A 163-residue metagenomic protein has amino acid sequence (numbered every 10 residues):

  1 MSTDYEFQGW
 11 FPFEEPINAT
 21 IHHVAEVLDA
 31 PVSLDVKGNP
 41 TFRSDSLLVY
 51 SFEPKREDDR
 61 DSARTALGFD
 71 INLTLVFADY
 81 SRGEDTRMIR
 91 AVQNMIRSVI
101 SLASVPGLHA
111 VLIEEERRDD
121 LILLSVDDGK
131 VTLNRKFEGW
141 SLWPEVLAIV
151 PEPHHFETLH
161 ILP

Functional and structural regions predicted by a protein language model:
M1-K37, T158-P163: Short, extreme N-terminal segment that most often corresponds to the first beta-strand
Y5, W10-N18, V76, Y80-H109: Charged, amphipathic alpha-helical segments and their flanking helix caps
E26-A30, Q93-N94, V131-T132: Short, low-complexity, polar/charged sequence segments that are solvent-exposed and flexible
A30-T86: Short, intrinsically disordered low-complexity segments
S104-P163: Acidic, proline/glycine-rich low-complexity IDRs
